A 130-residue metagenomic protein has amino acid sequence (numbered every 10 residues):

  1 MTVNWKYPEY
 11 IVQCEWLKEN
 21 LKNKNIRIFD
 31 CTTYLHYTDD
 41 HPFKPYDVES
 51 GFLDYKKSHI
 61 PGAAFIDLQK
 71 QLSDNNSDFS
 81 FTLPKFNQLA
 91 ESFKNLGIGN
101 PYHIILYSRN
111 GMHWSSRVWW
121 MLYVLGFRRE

Functional and structural regions predicted by a protein language model:
M1-E130: Cytosolic catalytic domains that perform sulfur/thiol-centered chemistry
